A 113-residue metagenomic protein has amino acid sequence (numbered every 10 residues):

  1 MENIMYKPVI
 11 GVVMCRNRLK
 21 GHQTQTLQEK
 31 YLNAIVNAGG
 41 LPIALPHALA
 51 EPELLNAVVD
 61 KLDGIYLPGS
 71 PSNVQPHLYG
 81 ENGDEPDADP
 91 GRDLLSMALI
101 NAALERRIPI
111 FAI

Functional and structural regions predicted by a protein language model:
M1-I113: N-terminal beta1-alpha1 cap of cysteine-dependent amidohydrolase-like domains
